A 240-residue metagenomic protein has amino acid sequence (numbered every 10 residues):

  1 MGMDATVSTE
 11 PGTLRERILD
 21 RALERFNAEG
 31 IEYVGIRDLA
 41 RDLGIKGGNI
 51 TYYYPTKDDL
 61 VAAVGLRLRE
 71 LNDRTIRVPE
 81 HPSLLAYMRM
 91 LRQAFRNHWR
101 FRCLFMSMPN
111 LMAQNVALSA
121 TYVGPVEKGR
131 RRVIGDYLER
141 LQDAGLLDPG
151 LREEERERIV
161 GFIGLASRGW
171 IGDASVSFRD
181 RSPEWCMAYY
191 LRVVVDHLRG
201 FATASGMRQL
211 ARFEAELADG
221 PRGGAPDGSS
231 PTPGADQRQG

Functional and structural regions predicted by a protein language model:
G2-D4, E139, D143, G172-G240: C-terminal peripheral helix-coil segments that are non-catalytic and often amphipathic
T6-L14: Short, Lys/Arg-enriched anionic-surface-contact patches
R17, R21, R25, E29-D59 (+1 more regions): Helix-turn-helix
L66-N72: Short, basic, alpha-helical segments at the C-terminal edge of helix-turn-helix-like DNA-binding modules
T75-P79, F105-M112, G145, W170-F178: Secondary-structure edge/capping motif, primarily at the C-terminal ends of alpha-helices and the immediately following
I76-L104, G124, V160: Hydrophobic alpha-helical connector segments
W99-A120, G135-Q142: Amphipathic alpha-helical segments used for helix-helix packing
S119-L146, E155-G172, A188-G200: Amphipathic alpha-helical packing segments from all-alpha helical-bundle domains
